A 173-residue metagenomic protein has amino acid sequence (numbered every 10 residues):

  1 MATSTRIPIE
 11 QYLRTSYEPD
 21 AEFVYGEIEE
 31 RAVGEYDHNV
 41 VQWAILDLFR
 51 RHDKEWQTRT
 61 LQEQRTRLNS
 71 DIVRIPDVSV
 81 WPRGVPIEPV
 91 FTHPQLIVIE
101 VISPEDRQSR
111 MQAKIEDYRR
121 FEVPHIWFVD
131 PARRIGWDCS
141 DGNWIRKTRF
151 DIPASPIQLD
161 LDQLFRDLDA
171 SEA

Functional and structural regions predicted by a protein language model:
M1-A173: Gly/Pro/Ser/Thr-rich low-complexity, intrinsically disordered segments predominantly at protein N-termini
